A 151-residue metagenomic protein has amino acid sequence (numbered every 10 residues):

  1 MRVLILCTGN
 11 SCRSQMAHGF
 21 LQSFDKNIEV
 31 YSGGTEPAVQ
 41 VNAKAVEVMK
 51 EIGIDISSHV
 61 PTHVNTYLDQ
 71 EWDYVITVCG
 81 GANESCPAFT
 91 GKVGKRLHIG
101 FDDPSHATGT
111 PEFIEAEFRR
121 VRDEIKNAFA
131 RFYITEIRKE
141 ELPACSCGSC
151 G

Functional and structural regions predicted by a protein language model:
M1-T66: Conserved active-site segments centered on acidic
N10, M49, V75-I76, I125: Conserved small-residue
S11, G80-N83: Short glycine-rich anion-binding loops that position phosphate/pyrophosphate groups of nucleotides and phosphorylated
E36, G81, D102: Catalytic metal-binding/acid-base residues of hydrolase active sites
I56, A82-S85: Glycine-rich nucleotide phosphate-binding loop and flanking beta-alpha elements of Rossmann-like dinucleotide-binding
D69-E71: Alpha-helix C-terminal capping/helix-to-coil transition sites in glycosyltransferase folds
T77-V78, H98: Redox-cofactor binding/interface segments in oxidoreductases and associated redox assembly factors
S85-G151: Phosphate-binding/catalytic loops
